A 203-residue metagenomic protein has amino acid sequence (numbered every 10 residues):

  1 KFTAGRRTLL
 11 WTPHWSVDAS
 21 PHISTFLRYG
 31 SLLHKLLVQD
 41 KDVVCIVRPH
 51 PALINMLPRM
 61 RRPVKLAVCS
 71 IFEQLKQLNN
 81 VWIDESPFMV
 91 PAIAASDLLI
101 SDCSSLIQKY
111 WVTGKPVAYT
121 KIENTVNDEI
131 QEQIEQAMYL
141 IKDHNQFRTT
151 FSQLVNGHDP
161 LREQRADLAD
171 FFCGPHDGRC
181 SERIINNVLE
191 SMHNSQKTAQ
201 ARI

Functional and structural regions predicted by a protein language model:
K1-V68, A166, H176-E182: Conserved catalytic-core segment of nucleotide-activated headgroup transferases in glycan assembly
F2, P91-A92, Q133: Structural alpha-helical scaffold elements that stabilize or flank donor/cofactor-binding regions in carbohydrate
T8, A94-S101, K142, A166-D167: Catalytic cores of nucleotide-enabled group-transfer and carboxylate-activating enzymes in metabolic and assembly-line
H14-D18, H50-I54, M89, S105-I107 (+2 more regions): Short, solvent-exposed loop/turn segments at secondary-structure junctions
V43, N79-V81, M138-Y139: Short, conserved active-site loop motifs that form the nucleotide-linked donor/cofactor pocket
M60-Q108: Donor nucleotide-activated moiety binding/catalytic core segment of transferases that use nucleotide-activated donors
S105-C173: Catalytic binding pocket for nucleotide-activated donors in carbohydrate/polymer assembly enzymes
D177-I203: C-terminal alpha-helical cap of glycosyltransferases
